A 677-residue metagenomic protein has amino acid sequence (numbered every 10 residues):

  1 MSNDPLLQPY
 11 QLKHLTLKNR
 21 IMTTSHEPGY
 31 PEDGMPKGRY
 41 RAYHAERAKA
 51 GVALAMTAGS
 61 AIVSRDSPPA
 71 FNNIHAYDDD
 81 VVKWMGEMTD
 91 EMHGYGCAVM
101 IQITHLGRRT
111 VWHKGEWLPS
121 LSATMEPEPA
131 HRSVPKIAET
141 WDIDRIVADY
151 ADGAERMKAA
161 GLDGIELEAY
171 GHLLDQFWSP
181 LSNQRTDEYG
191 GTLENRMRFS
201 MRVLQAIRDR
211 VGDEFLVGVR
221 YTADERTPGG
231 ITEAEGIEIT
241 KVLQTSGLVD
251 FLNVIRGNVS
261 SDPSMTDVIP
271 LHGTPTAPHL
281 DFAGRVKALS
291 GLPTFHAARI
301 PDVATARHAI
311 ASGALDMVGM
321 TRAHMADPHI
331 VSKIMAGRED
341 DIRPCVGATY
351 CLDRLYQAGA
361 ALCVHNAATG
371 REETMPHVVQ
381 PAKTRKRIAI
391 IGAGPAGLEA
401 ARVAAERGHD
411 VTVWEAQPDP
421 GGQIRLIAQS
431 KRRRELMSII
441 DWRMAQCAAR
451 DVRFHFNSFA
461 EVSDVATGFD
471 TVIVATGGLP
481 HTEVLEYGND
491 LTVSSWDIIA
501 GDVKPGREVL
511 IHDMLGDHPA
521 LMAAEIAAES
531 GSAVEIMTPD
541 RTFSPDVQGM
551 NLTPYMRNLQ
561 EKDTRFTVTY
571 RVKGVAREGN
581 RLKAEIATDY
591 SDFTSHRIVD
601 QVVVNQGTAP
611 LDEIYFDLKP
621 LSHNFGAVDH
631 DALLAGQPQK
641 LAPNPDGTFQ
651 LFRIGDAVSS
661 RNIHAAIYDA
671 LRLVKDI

Functional and structural regions predicted by a protein language model:
M1-I391, P395, E399-E406, D410-V411 (+3 more regions): Flavin-dependent oxidoreductase catalytic cores
L252, V286, A309, T321 (+9 more regions): Hydrophobic, well-ordered secondary-structure elements that form the walls of internal hydrophobic environments
M265-H272, D316, I424-R432, F652-S659: Short beta-alpha connecting loops at secondary-structure transitions that line or flank enzyme active sites
P301-A304, M325, F459-V462, I498-G501 (+1 more regions): Short acidic loop-to-helix transition motifs that present clustered carboxylates
R385-A416, H455-G468, A475-G549, D589-Q601 (+1 more regions): Rossmann-like dinucleotide/flavin-binding elements
D410-A449, D517-V572: Rossmann-like dinucleotide-binding cores of NAD(P)H-dependent redox enzymes
I440, D451-R453, D490-T492, D563-R565 (+1 more regions): Short, conserved active-site loop motifs that form the nucleotide-linked donor/cofactor pocket
G579-A584: Short, hydrophobic/aromatic-rich segments at coil-to-beta transitions
